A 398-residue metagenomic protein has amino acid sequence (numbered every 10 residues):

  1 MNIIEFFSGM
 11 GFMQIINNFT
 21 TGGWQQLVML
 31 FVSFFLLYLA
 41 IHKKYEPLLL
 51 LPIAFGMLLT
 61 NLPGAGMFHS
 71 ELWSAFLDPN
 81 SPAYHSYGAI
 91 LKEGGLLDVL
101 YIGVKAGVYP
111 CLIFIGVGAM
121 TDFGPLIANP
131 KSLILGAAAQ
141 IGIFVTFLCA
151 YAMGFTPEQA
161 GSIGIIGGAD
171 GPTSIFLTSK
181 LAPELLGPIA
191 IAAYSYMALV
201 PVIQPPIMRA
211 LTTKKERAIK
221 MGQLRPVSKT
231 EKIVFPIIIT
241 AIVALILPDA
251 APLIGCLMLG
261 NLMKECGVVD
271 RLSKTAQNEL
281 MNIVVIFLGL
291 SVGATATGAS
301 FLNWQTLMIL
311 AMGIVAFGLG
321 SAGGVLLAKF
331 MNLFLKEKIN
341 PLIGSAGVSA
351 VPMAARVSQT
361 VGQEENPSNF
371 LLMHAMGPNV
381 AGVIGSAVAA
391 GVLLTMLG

Functional and structural regions predicted by a protein language model:
M1-T21, L27, W73-G94, P206-F235 (+2 more regions): Intrinsically disordered, low-complexity non-transmembrane regions of multi-pass membrane transporters
G23, L126-F147, T297-G324, A375-N379: Entry/N-cap segments of selected transmembrane alpha helices and their immediately preceding amphipathic helices
L36, L59, Y101-I127, G260-M263 (+1 more regions): Hydrophobic transmembrane alpha-helices of secondary-active transporters and Na+-translocating membrane complexes
H42-L50, F68-H69, V99-L100, M120-L135 (+4 more regions): Interfacial helix-loop-helix linkers and transmembrane-helix boundary segments in multi-pass membrane proteins
I102-A106, F114-M120, L135-V145, C149 (+3 more regions): Alpha-helical membrane segments and immediately flanking helix-loop junctions that form or couple to the substrate/ion
E184-V202, M312-G320, I343-A346: Alpha-helical transmembrane segments
A192-V268: Membrane-embedded hairpin module used as a gating/binding unit in multi-pass transport and secretion proteins
T240-L327: Transmembrane helical segments that form the transport core of multi-pass membrane transport proteins
